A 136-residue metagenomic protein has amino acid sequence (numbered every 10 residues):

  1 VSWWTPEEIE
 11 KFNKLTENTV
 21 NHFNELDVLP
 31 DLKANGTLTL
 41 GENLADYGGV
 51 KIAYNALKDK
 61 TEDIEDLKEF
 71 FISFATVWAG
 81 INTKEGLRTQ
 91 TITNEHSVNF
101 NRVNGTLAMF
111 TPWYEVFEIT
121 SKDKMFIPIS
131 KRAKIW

Functional and structural regions predicted by a protein language model:
V1-W136: Zinc-dependent metallohydrolase catalytic domains
